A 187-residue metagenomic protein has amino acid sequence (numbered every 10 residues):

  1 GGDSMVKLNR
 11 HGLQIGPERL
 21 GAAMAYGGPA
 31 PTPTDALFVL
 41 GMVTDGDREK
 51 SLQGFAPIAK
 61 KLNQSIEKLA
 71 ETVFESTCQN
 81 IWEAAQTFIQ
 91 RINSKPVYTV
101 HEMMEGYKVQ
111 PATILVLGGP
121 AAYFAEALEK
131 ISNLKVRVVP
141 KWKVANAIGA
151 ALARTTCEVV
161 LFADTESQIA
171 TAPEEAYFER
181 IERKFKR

Functional and structural regions predicted by a protein language model:
G1-R187: N-terminally biased helix-coil "hinge/interface" segments that flank
